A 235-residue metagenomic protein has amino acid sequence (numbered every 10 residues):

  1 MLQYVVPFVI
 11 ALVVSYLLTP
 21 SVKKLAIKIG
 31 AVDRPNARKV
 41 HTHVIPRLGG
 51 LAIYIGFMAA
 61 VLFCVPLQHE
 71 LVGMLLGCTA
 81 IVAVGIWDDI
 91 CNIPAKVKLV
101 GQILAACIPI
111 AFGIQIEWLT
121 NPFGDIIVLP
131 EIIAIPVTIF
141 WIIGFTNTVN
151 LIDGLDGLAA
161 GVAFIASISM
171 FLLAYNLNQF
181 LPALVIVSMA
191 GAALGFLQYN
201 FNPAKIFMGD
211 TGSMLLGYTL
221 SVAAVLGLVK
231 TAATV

Functional and structural regions predicted by a protein language model:
M1-V235: "…together with the soluble PPM/PP2C metallo-phosphatase catalytic core" -> "…together with the soluble PPM/PP2C
